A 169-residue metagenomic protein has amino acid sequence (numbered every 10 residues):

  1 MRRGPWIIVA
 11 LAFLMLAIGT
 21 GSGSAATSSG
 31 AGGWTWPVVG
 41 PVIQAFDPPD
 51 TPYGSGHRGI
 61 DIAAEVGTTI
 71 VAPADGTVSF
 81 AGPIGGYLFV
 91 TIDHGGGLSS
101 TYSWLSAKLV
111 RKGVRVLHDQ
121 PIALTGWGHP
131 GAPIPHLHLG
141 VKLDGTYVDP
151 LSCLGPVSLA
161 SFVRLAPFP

Functional and structural regions predicted by a protein language model:
R2-W6, F13-F89, L117-H118, W127 (+2 more regions): Surface-exposed, glycine-biased beta-strand/turn segments
H57-G59, G97, H136: Short, solvent-exposed beta-strand edge segments and adjacent coil->beta transition regions
D61, A123, H138-G140: Active-site scaffold segments
A64, A72, I92-H94, W104 (+1 more regions): Hydrophobic residues in beta-strands and at strand termini
V71, A81, G95-D119: Short histidine-centered loop motifs in beta-beta connectors
H94, P135-T146: Short, compositionally biased
T125-H138: Active-site loop architecture of trypsin-fold serine endopeptidases
